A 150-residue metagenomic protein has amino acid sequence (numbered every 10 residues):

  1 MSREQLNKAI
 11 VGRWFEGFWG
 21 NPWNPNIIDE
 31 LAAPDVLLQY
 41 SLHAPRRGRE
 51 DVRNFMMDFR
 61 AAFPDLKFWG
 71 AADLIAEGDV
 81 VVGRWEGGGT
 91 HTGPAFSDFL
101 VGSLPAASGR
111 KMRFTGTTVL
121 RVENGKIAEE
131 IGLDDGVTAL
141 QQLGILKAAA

Functional and structural regions predicted by a protein language model:
M1-A150: C-terminal and inter-domain tail/linker signature
